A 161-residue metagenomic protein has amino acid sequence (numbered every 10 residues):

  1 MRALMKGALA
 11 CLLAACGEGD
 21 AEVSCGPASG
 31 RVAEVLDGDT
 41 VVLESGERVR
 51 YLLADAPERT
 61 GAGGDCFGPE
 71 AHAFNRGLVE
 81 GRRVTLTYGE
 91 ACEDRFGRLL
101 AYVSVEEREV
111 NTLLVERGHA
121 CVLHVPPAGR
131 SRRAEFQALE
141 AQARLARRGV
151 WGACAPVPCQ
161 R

Functional and structural regions predicted by a protein language model:
R2, K6, L12-R161: Small beta-barrel nucleic-acid-binding modules, primarily SNase/OB-fold domains and secondarily Tudor-like barrels
